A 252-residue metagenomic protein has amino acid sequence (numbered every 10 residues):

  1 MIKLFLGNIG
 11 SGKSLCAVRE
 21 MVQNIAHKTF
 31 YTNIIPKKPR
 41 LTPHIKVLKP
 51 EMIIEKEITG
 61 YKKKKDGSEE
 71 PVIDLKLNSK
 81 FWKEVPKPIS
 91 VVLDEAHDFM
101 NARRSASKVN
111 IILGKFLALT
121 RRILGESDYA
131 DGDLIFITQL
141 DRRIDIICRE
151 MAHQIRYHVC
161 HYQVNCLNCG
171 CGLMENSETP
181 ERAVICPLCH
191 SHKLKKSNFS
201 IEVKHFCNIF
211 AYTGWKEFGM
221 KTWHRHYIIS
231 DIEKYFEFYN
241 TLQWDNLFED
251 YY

Functional and structural regions predicted by a protein language model:
F5: Hydrophobic anchor at the beta1->P-loop junction of P-loop NTPases
G10: Walker A (P-loop) phosphate-binding loop of P-loop NTPases
K13: Conserved lysine of the Walker
C16: Hydrophobic positions on the alpha1 helix immediately C-terminal to the Walker A/P-loop
Q23-Y31: Post-Walker A helix-loop "phosphate-sensing" segment adjacent to the P-loop in P-loop NTPases
R40-A118: Conserved nucleotide-sensing/catalytic segment adjacent to the nucleotide-binding pocket in NTP-handling enzymes
A96-N168, E178, P187-L188, K196-T222: Replace "adjacent to P-loop NTPase cores in ATP/GTP-dependent enzymes" with "adjacent to NTP-binding cores
G172, H192: Cys/His-rich metal-chelating microdomains
